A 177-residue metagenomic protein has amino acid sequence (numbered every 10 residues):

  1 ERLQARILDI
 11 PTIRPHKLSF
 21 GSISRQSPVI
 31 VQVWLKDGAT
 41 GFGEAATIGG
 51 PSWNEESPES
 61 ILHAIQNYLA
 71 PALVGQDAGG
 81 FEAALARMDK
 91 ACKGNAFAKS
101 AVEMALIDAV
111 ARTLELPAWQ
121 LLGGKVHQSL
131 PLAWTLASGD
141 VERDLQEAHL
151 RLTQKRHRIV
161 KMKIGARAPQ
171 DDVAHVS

Functional and structural regions predicted by a protein language model:
E1-S177: N-terminal capping/lid subdomain adjacent to the active-site entrance of alpha/beta enzymes
